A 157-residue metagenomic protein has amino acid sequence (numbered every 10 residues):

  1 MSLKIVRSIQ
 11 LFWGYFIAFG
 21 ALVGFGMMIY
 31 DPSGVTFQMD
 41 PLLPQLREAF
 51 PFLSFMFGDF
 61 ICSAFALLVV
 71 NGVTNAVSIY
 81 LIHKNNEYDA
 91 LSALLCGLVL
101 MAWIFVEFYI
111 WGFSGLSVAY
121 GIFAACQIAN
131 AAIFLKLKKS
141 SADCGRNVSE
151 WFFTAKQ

Functional and structural regions predicted by a protein language model:
M1-Q157: Topology signature of small-to-medium multi-pass alpha-helical membrane proteins
